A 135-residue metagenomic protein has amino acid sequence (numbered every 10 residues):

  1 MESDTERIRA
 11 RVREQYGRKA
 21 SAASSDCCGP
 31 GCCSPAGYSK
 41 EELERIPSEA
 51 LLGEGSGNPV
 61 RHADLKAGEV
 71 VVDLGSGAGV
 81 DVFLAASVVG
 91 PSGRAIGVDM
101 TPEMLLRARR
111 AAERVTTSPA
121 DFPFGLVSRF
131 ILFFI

Functional and structural regions predicted by a protein language model:
M1-P35: N-terminal auxiliary segments of SAM/dcSAM-dependent transferases
E6-A10, E41, E103: Generic alpha-helical secondary structure signal
K19-A23, E49, G77: Generic N-terminal helix/loop capping motif
P30-V70, L74, L84-V88: Conserved alpha-helix/loop element of class I SAM-dependent methyltransferases that forms part of the SAM/SAH-binding
N58, K66-R129: Class I SAM-dependent methyltransferase SAM/SAH-binding core
F130-F134: Hydrophobic alpha-helical signal peptides and transmembrane signal-/tail-anchor segments that drive secretory-pathway
